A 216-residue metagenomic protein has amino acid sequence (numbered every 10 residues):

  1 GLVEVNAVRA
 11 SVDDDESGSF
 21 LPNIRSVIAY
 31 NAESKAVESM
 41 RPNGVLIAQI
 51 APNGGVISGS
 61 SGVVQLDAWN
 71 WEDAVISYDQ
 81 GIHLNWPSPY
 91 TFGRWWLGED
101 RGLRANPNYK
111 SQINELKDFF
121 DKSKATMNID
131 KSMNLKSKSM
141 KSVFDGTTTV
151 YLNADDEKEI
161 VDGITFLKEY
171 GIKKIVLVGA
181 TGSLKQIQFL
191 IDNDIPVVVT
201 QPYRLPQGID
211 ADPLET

Functional and structural regions predicted by a protein language model:
G1, V8, N53, A180-S183 (+1 more regions): Short, ordered loop/turn segments at secondary-structure junctions
G1-A51: Metal-associated gating/positioning segment near the N- to mid-region
V3, D162, K185-I187, P206-I209: Extracytoplasmic/secreted cell-surface and envelope-processing proteins
A7-N23, T149, I191-D192, P196-T216: His/Asp/Glu-enriched, well-ordered alpha-helical/loop segment that forms or immediately abuts the divalent-metal
E33-A36, R41-K174: Polyanionic/metal-chelating signatures
Y151-D155, K173-G182, P202, P206: Catalytic beta/alpha-barrel core
G182-N193: Active-site-adjacent beta->alpha loops and helix N-cap segments on the catalytic face of soluble alpha/beta enzymes
